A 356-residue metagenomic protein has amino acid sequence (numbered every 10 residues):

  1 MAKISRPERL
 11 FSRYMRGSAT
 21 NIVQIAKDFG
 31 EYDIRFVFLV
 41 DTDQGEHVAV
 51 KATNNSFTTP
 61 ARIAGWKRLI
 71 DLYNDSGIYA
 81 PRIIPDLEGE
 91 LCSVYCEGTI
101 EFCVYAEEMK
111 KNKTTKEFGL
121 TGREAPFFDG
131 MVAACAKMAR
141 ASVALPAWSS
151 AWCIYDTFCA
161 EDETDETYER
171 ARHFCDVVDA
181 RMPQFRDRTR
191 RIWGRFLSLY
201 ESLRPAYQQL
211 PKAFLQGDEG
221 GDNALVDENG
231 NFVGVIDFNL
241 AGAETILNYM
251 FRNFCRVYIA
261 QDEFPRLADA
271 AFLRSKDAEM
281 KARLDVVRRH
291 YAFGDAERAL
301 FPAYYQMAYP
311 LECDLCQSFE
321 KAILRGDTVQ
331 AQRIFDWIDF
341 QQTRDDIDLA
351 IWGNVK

Functional and structural regions predicted by a protein language model:
M1-C92, E228, L247, K356: Conserved NTP-binding catalytic cores of kinases and kinase-like/nucleotidyltransferase enzymes across multiple kinase
P7-Y14, R170-G217, A350-V355: An alpha-helical support segment within catalytic cores of ATP-dependent transferases
M15-R16, D75, A136-W148, D187-R191 (+3 more regions): Secondary-structure boundary elements
D33-T42, A49, S198-N248: Active-site acidic catalytic loop and adjacent metal/ATP-binding pocket of ATP-dependent phosphoryl transfer enzymes
D43-A147: ATP-binding pocket architecture of kinase catalytic cores
G122-Q184: A cross-family kinase active-site recognition segment
L247-A292, Q306-G326: Active-site activation/catalytic loop segments of kinase-like enzymes and analogous catalytic loops in related
Y309-K356: ATP/Mg2+ or Mg2+-diphosphate-binding catalytic cores that bind nucleotide phosphates or diphosphates via glycine-rich
